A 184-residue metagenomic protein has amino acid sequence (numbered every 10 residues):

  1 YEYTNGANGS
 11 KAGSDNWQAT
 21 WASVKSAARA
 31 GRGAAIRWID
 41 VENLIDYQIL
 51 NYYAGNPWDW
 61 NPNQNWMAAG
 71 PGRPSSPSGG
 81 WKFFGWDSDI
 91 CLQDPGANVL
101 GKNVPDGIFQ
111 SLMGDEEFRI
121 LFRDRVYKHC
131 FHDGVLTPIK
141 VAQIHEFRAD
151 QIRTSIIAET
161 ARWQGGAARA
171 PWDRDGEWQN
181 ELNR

Functional and structural regions predicted by a protein language model:
Y1-P62, M67-R184: Middle-to-C-terminal accessory/interaction subdomains
